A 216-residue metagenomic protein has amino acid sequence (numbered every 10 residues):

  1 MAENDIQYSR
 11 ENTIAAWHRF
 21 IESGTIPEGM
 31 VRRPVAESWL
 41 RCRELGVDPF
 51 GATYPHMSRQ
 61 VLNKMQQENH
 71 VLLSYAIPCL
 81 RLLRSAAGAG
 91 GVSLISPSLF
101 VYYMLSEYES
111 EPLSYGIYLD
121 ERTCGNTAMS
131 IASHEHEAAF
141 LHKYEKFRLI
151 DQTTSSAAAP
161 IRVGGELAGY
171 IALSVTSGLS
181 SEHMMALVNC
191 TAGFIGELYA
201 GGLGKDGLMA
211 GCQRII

Functional and structural regions predicted by a protein language model:
A2-R32, S38-P49, S58-A87, R122 (+3 more regions): Juxtadomain coupling helices with adjacent low-complexity linkers
V92-S98, M104: Short hydrophobic alpha-helical segments used for membrane anchoring or interfacial signaling
L94, P160-I161: Hydrophobic beta-strand positions
V101-S106, E111-P112: Amphipathic coiled-coil signal-relay and dimerization helices
E111-P112, G125-M129, A139-D151: Signal-transducing coupling segments at domain and membrane junctions
L113-E121: Secreted/surface-exposed cysteine- and glycine-rich disulfide frameworks
I150-P160: A short beta-strand signature within small-molecule sensing/ligand-binding domains used in signal transduction
R162-E166: Flexible loop/coil segments at beta-strand boundaries within sensory signal-transduction domains
